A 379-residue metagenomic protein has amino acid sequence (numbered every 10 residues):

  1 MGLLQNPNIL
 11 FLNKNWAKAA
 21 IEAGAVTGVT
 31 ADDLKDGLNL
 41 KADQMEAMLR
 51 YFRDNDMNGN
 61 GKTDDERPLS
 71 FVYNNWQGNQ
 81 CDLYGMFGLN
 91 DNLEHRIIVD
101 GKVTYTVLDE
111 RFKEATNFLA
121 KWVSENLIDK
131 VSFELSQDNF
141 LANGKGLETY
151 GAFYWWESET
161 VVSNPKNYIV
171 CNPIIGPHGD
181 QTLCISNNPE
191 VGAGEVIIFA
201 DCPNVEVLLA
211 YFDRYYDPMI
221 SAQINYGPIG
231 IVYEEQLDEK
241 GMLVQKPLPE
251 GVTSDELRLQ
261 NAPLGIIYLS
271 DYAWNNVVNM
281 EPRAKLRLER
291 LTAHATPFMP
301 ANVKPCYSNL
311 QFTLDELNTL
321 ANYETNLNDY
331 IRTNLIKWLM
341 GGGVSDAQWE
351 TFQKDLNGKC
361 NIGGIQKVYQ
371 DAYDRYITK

Functional and structural regions predicted by a protein language model:
M1-K379: Extracytoplasmic/secretory soluble proteins
